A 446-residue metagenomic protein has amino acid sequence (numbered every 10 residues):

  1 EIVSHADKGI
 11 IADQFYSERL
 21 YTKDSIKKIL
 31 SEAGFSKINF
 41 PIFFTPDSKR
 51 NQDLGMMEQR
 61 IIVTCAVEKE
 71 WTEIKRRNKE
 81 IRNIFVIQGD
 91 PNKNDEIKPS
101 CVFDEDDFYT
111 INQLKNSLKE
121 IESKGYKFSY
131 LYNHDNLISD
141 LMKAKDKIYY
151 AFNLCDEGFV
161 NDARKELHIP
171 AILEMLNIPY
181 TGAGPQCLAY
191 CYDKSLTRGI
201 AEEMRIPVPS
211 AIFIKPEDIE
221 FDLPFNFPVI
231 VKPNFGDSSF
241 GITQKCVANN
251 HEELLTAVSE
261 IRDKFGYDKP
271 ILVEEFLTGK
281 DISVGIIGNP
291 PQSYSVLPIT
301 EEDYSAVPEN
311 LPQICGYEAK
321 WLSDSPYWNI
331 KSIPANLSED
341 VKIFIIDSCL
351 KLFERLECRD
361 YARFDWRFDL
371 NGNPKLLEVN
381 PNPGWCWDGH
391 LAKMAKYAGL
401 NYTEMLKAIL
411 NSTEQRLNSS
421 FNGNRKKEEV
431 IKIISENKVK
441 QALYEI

Functional and structural regions predicted by a protein language model:
E1-K28: SAM-dependent methyltransferase
Q14-R19, F35-P46, S210-F213: Conserved S-adenosyl-L-methionine
K49-N78: Core SAM-dependent methyltransferase catalytic element
E73-P179, Q186, C191-Y192, L196 (+5 more regions): ATP-binding N-terminal substructure of ATP-dependent carboxylate-amine bond-forming enzymes
R82-V86, A144-K145, L188-L272, T278-K280 (+2 more regions): Active-site nucleotide/adenylate-binding loops and adjacent lid/helix of ATP-dependent enzymes
F128, P179-Y180, V208, V229 (+1 more regions): Hydrophobic beta-strand scaffold residues
E202, N336-I446: ATP-dependent carboxylate activation and anion-phosphoryl transfer catalytic cores that bind Mg-ATP to form
H251-D347, L370-K375: Phosphate-binding site of ATP-dependent enzymes
